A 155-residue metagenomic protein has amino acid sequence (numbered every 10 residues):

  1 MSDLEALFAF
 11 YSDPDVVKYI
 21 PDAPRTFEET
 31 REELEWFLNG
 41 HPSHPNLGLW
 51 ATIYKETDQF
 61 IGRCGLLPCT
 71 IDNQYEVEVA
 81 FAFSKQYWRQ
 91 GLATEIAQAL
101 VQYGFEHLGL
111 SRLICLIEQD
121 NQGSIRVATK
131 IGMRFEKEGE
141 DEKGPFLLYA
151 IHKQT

Functional and structural regions predicted by a protein language model:
M1-K18, A51-T155: Acyl-donor (CoA/ACP) binding surface of acyl/acetyltransferases
D15-W36: Conserved GNAT-fold acetyl-CoA-binding loop/helix
R25, S43-N46, L113: Secondary-structure boundary/capping residues
E28-E32, H44-P45, Q59, R126-K130: A short linear-motif detector with a strong N-terminal bias
E35-L38, V101: Short, well-ordered amphipathic alpha-helices
L38-A51: A short helix-loop-beta-strand connector motif used in the catalytic cores of GNAT acetyltransferases and, in some
